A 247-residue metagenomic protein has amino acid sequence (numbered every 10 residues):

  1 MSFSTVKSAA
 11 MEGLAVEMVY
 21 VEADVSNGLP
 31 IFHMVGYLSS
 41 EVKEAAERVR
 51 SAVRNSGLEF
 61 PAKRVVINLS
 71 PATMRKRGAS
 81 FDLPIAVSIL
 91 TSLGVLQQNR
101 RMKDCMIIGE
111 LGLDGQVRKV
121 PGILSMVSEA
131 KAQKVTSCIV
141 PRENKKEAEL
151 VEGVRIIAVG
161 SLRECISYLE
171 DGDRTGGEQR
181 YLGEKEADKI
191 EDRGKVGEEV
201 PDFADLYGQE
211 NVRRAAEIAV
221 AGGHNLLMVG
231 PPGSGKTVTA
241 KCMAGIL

Functional and structural regions predicted by a protein language model:
M1-A244: Peripheral, non-AAA+ core regions of ATP-driven protein-machinery
